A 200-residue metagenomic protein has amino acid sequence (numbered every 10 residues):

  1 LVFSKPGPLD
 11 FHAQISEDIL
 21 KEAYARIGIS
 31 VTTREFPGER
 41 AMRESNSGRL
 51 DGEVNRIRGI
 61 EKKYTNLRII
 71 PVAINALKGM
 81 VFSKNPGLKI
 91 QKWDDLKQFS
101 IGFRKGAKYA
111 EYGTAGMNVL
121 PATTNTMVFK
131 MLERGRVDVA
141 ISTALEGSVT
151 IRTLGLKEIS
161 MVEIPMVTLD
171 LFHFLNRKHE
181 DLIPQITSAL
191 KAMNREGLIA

Functional and structural regions predicted by a protein language model:
L1-F3, T33, M80-V81, I101 (+3 more regions): Generic preference for hydrophobic
L1-I15: Extracytoplasmic "Venus flytrap"
K5, N75-M80, R152-K191: Periplasmic-binding protein-like
A13, Q91, S100-A115, A144: Secondary-structure junction motif
E17, T32-R43, L120-K130, R134: Short helix-initiation/N-cap motifs at beta->coil->alpha
E17-R26, N85-I90, D94-S100, K105 (+1 more regions): Extended ligand-binding regions for polar small-molecule ligands
S30, A107-T123, K191-A200: Ligand-binding clefts/hinges and TM-proximal coupling segments of bilobed small-molecule sensing domains
S30, R34-L96, G106-Y109, E163-M166: Acidic, polar ligand-binding/catalytic clefts
